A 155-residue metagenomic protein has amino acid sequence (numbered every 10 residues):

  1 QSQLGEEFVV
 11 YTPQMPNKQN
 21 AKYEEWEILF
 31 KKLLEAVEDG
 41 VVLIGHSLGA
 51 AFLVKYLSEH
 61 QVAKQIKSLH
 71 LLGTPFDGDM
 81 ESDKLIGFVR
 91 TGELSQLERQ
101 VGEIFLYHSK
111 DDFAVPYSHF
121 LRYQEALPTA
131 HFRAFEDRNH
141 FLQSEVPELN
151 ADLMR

Functional and structural regions predicted by a protein language model:
Q1-E38: Active-site catalytic motif of lipid deacylating hydrolases and related acyltransferases
E7-Y11, Q124-F141: Catalytic histidine neighborhood in serine/cysteine hydrolases with alpha/beta-hydrolase-type architecture
M15-K18, L69-D79: Active-site nucleophile loop of the alpha/beta-hydrolase fold
A21, R138-E148: Catalytic histidine-centered segment of alpha/beta-hydrolase-like enzymes
L33-A36, S144-R155: Catalytic active-site module of serine/aspartate enzymes centered on a nucleophile-bearing elbow/loop
I44-L53: Gly/Ala-rich beta-loop-alpha elbow adjacent to hydrolase catalytic centers
Q100, F105-H108, D112: Short beta-strand/loop motif that positions the catalytic acidic residue of the alpha/beta-hydrolase fold
F113-H119: Conserved alpha/beta-hydrolase "acid-adjacent" motif
